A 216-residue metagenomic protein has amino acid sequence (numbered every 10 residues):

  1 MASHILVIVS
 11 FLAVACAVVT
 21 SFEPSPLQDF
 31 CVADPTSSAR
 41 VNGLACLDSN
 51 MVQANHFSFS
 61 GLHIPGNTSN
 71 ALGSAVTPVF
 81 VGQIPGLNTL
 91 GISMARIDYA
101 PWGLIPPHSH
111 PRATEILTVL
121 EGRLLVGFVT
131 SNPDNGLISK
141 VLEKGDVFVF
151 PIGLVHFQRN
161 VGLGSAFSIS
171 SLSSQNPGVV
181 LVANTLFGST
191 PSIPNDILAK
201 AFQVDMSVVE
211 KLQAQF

Functional and structural regions predicted by a protein language model:
A2-H4, C31-P35, R40-V41, C46-D48 (+3 more regions): Double-stranded beta-helix
H4-A95, M206-F216: A short, N-terminal "cap"/entry segment at the start of jelly-roll beta-barrel domains of the cupin/DSBH fold
A13-V19, P101-L104, R123-L124, V147 (+3 more regions): Conserved beta-strand elements of beta-rich interaction domains across eukaryotes, especially beta-propellers
G86, S109-P111, L117-V119, V149 (+1 more regions): Extracellular/periplasmic catalytic domains that process cell-envelope and extracellular macromolecules
T89, S131-G153: Short acidic-glycine-tyrosine-enriched beta hairpin
A95-D98, I116-V119, L125-G127, V147-F150 (+2 more regions): Structural recognition of the beta-strand scaffold that forms the well-ordered cores of secreted hydrolase catalytic
A100-L104, H110-P133, K144: Glycine- and acidic-residue-biased ligand/ion/polar-headgroup-sensing regions
I105-S109, V126-F128, K140-V141, F150 (+1 more regions): Short beta-strand His + acidic residue motifs that chelate non-heme Fe in jelly-roll/DSBH and cupin folds
